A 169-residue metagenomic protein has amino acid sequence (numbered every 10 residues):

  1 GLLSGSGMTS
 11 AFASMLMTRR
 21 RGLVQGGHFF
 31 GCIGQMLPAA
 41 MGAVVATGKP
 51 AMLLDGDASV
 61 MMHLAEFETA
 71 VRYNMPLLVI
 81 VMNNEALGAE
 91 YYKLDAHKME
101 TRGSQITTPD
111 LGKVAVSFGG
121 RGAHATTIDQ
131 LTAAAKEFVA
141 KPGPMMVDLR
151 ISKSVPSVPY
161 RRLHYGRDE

Functional and structural regions predicted by a protein language model:
G1-T47: Active-site diphosphate/adenylate-binding microenvironment
L3-G5, L54-D55, V79-N83, D148-S152: Short beta-strand segments
S10-A11, G31-I33, V60-M61, E85-A89 (+1 more regions): Short gly/pro/ser/thr-enriched loop/turn and capping motifs at secondary-structure boundaries
R19-G22, T47-A51, Y73-L78, K141-P144: Short coil/turn connectors at secondary-structure junctions
M41-G42, T69, V114: Hydrophobic/aromatic ligand-binding patch that stacks against planar heteroaromatic rings of cofactors or nucleotides
K49-I106: Conserved thiamine diphosphate
L94-A134: Conserved thiamine diphosphate
L131-E169: Glycine/aspartate-rich loop-and-adjacent alpha/beta segment that forms the canonical ThDP
